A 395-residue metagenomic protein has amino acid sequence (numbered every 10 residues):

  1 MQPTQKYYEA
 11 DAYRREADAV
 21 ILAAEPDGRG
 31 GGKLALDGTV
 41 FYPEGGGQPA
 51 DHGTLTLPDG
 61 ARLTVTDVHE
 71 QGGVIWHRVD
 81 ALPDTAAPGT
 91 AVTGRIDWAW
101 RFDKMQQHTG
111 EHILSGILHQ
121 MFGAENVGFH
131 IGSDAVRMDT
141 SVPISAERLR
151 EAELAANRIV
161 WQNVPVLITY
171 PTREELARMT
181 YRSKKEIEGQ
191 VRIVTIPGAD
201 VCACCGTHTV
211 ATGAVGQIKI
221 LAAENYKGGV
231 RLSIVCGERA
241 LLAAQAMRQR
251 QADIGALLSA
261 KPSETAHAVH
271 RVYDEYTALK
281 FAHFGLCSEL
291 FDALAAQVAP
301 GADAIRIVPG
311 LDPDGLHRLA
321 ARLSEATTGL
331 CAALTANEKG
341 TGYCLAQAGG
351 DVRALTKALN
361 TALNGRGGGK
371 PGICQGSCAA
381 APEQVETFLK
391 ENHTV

Functional and structural regions predicted by a protein language model:
M1-V395: A glycine- and charged-residue-rich anion-binding loop/surface
